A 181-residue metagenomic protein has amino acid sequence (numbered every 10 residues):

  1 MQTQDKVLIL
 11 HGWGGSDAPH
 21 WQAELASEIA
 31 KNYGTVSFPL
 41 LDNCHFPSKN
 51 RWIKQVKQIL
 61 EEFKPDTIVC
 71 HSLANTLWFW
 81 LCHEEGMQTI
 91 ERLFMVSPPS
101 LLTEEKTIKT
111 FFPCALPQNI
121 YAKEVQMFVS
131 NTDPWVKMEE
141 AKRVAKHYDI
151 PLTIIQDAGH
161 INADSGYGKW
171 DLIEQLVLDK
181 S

Functional and structural regions predicted by a protein language model:
Q2-K64: Active-site catalytic motif of lipid deacylating hydrolases and related acyltransferases
G12, L40-C44, L93-T103: Active-site nucleophile loop of the alpha/beta-hydrolase fold
G15-S16, L102, N131-V136: Acidic catalytic loop of the alpha/beta-hydrolase fold
A26, N131-P151: Conserved loop-alpha-helix segment in the C-terminal half of the alpha/beta-hydrolase fold that carries the catalytic
G34-S37, K146-N162: Catalytic histidine neighborhood in serine/cysteine hydrolases with alpha/beta-hydrolase-type architecture
P47-S48, A158-K169: Catalytic histidine-centered segment of alpha/beta-hydrolase-like enzymes
I68-F79: Gly/Ala-rich beta-loop-alpha elbow adjacent to hydrolase catalytic centers
Y121, Q126-V129, D133: Short beta-strand/loop motif that positions the catalytic acidic residue of the alpha/beta-hydrolase fold
